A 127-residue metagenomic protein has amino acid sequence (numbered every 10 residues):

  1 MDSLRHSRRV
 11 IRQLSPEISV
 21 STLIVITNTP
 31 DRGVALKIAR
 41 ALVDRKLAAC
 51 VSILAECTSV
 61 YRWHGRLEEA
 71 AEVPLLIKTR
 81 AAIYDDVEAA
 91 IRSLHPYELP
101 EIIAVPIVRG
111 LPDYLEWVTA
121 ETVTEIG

Functional and structural regions predicted by a protein language model:
D2-G127: Positively charged, small/polar-rich N-terminal and surface patches that mediate targeting and assembly and bind
